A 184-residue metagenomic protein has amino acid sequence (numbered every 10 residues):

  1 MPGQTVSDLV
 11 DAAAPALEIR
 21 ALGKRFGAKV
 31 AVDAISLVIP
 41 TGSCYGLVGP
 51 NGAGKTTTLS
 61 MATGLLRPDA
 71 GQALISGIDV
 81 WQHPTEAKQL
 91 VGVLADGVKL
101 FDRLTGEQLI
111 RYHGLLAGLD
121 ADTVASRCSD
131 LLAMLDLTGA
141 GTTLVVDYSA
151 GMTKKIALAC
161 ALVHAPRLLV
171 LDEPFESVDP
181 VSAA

Functional and structural regions predicted by a protein language model:
R111, L115, D122-A140: Conserved ABC ATPase "signature" region
L144-G151: Conserved ABC ATPase signature
L158: Hydrophobic anchor residue at the start of the ABC signature
A165: Conserved catalytic motifs of ABC-family nucleotide-binding domains
L169-E173: Catalytic Walker B motif of ABC-type/P-loop ATPase nucleotide-binding domains
